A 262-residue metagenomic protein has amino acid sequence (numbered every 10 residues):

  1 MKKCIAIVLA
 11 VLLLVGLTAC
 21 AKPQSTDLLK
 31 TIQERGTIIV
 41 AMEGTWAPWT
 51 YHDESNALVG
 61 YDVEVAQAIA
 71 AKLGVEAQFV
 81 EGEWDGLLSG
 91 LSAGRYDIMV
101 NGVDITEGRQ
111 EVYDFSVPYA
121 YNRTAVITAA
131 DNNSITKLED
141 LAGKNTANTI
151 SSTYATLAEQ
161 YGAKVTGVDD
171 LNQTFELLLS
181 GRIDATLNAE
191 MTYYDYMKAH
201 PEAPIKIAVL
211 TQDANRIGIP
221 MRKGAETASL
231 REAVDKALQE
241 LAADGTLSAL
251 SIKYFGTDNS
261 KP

Functional and structural regions predicted by a protein language model:
V15-A19: C-terminal motif of bacterial Sec signal peptides marking the signal peptidase cleavage site
K22-S25, T153-D169, I205-V209, S229 (+1 more regions): Ligand-binding clefts/hinges and TM-proximal coupling segments of bilobed small-molecule sensing domains
Q24-G102: Extracytoplasmic small-molecule ligand-binding "clamshell" domains of the periplasmic binding protein/Venus flytrap
T26, F79-S89, N133, S151 (+2 more regions): Short helix-initiation/N-cap motifs at beta->coil->alpha
T31, A129-N145: Flexible hinge/capping segments at coil-to-helix
G36-M42, L138-I150: Short loop->beta-strand "edge-of-pocket" segments that line small-molecule binding or catalytic clefts across diverse
V103-E111, L157-Q160, L179, D184-A214: A ligand-binding cleft/hinge motif common to bilobed small-molecule-binding domains
Y121-T128, Y194-K236, T257-P262: Periplasmic-binding protein-like
